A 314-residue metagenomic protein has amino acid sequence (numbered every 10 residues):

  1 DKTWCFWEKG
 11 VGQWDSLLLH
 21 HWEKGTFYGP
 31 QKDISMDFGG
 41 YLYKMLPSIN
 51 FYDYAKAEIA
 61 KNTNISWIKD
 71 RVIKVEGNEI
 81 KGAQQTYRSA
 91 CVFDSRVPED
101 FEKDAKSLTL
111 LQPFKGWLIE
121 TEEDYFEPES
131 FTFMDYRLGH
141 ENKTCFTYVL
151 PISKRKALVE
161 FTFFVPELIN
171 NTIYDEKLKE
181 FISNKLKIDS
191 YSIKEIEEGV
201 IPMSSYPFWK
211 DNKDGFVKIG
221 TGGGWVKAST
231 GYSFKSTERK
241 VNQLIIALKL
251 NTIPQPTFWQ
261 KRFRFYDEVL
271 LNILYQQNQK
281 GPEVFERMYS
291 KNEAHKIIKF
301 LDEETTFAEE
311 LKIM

Functional and structural regions predicted by a protein language model:
D1-Q31, K115, I119: N-terminal FAD cofactor-binding segment of flavoenzymes
T3, W22, K32, M45-S66: N-terminal Rossmann-like dinucleotide/flavin-binding domain of flavoprotein oxidoreductases that bind FAD/FMN
E58-S192, S204-F208: Predominantly flavin-linked oxidoreductase catalytic cores and closely associated redox partners
E141-T144, G199-I219, R264, L271-E293: FAD-binding beta-loop-beta segment adjacent to the flavin cofactor pocket
V149, K154-K156, D211-S229: Short FAD-binding loop at a beta-strand-to-alpha-helix junction that anchors the flavin cofactor in diverse
E167-E197, V217, T237-K261: Flavin-binding catalytic cores
G222-Q243: A conserved FAD-binding loop/helix module that cradles the flavin
N242-M314: C-terminal helical "tail/cap" subdomain of flavin- and related membrane-associated enzymes
